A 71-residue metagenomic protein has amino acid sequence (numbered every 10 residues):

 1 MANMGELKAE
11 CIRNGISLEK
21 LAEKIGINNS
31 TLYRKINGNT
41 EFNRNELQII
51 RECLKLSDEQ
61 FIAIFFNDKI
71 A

Functional and structural regions predicted by a protein language model:
E6-A9, R13-G15, Q60-A71: Short, charged recognition helix plus adjacent turn of helix-turn-helix-like nucleic-acid-binding domains
L7, L18, L47: Helix-turn-helix DNA-binding elements, focusing on the entry/boundary residues of the two helices that contact DNA
C11, A22, R51: The alpha-helix within a helix-turn-helix
I12, G26, N37-N39, Q48 (+1 more regions): Residue-level detection of the helix-turn-helix DNA-binding "recognition helix"
G15-R34: Short alpha-helical DNA-recognition segment
N45-Q60: DNA major-groove recognition helix of helix-turn-helix/homeodomain DNA-binding modules
